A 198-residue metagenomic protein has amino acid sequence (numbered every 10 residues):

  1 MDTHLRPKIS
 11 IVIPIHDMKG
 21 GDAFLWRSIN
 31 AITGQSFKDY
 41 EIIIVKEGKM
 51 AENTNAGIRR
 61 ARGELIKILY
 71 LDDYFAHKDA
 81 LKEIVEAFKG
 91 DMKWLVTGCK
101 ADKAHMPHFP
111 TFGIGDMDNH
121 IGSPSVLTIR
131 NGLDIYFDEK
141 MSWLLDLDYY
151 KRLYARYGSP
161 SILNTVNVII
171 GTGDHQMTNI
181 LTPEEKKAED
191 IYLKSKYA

Functional and structural regions predicted by a protein language model:
P7-V12, E41, D148: Cell-envelope/extracellular polymer assembly enzymes that use nucleotide-activated donors
R27-D39: Short, acidic, metal-binding catalytic loop of nucleotide-sugar glycosyltransferases
M50, N55, A76-Y136, G173-H175 (+1 more regions): Flexible acidic/His/Gly-enriched loops in nucleotide-sugar-dependent glycosyltransferase catalytic domains
I66: Short aromatic/hydrophobic "clamp" motif used to bind/position activated sugar donors
L69-D72: Active-site acidic Asp-centered loop
A80, Y149-L153: Short active-site alpha-helical segment characteristic of glycosyltransferases and processive polysaccharide synthases
G98, S161-N167: Catalytic beta-strand/loop signature of glycosyltransferases that borders the donor
W143-Y149: Acidic donor-binding loop at a coil-to-helix junction in glycosyltransferase catalytic cores that engages
